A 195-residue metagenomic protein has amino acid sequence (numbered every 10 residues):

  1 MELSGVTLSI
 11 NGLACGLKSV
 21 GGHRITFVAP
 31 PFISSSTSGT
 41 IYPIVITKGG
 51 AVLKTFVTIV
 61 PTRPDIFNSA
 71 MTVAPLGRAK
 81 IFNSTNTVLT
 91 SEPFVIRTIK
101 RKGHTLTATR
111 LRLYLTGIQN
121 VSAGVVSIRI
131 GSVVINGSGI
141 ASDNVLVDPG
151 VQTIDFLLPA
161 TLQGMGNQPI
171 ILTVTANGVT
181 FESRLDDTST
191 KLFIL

Functional and structural regions predicted by a protein language model:
M1-L195: A sequence-level detector for low-complexity, Ser/Thr- and acidic-rich stretches
